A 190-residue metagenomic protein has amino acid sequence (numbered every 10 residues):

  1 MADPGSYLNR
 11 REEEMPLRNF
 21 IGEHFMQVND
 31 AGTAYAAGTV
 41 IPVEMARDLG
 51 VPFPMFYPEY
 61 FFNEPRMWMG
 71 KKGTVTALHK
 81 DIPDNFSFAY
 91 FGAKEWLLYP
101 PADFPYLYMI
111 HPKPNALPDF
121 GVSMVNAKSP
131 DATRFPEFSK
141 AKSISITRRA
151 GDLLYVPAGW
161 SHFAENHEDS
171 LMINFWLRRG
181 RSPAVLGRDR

Functional and structural regions predicted by a protein language model:
M1-L153, S161-R190: N-terminal accessory scaffold of Fe(II)-dependent oxygenases
